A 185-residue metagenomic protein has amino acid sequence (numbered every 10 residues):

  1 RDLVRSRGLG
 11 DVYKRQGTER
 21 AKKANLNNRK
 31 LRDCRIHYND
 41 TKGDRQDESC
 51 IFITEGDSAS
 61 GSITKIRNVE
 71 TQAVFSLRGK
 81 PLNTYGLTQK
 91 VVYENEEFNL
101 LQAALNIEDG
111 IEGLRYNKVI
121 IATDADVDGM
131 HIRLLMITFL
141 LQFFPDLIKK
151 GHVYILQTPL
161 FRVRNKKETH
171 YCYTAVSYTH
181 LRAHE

Functional and structural regions predicted by a protein language model:
D2-Y13, H180-E185: Single conserved hydrophobic/aromatic residue that forms the stacking wall/gate of nucleotide- or nucleobase-binding
R7, R35-Y38, S58-G61, F75-P81 (+3 more regions): Conserved NTP-handling cores and scaffolds of large molecular machines
K14-K22: Amphipathic alpha-helical
K22-C50: Flexible, glycine/threonine-enriched loop-and-boundary segments that flank and lead into catalytic domains of large
Q46-E112, H131-R133: Metal-dependent catalytic core segments for phosphate chemistry
S49-F52, T71-V74, K118-I120, H152-V153 (+1 more regions): Beta-sheet entry/capping signal
P81, V91-L100, I107-Q157: Conserved structured catalytic cores and adjacent interaction surfaces of nucleotide-binding/hydrolyzing enzymes
P159-Y173: Conserved phosphate-handling catalytic cores of large alpha/beta enzymes
